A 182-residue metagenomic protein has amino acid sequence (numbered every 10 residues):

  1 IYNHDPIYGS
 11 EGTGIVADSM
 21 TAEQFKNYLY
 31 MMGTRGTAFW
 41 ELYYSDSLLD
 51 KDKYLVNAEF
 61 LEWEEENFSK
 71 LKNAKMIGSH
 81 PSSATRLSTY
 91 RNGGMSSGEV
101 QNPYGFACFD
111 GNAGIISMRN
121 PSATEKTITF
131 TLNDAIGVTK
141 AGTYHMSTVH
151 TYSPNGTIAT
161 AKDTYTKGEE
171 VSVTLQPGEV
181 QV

Functional and structural regions predicted by a protein language model:
I1-N155, E170-S172, P177: Active-site-proximal substrate-binding groove within the catalytic cores of carbohydrate-active enzymes
A161-V182: C-terminal beta-strand-rich structural cap/linker in extracellular carbohydrate-active enzymes
